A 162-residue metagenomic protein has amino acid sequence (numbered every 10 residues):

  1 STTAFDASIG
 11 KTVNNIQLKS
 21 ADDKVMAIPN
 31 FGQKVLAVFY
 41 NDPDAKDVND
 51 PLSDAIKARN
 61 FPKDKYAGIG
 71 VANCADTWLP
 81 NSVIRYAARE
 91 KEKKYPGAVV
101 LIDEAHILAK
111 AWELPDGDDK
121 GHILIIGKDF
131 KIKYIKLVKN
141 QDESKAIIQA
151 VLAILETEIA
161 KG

Functional and structural regions predicted by a protein language model:
T2-M26, D47: N-terminal "domain-start" segment that seeds a small globular fold
M26-A27, H122: Short, surface-exposed beta-strand/loop micro-motifs that present aromatic residues
A27-L52: Short active-site neighborhood of thiol/selenol oxidoreductases, capturing the structured segment around
Q33-L36, K63-G68, Y95-G97, D119-G121 (+1 more regions): Loop/turn elements at helix/coil->beta-strand transitions in domains of secreted/extracellular proteins
A45-E92, A109: Structural microenvironment flanking redox-active thiols in thiol-disulfide oxidoreductases
I69, Y86-D119: Short, internal strand/loop/helix patches that form the active-site neighborhood or redox-interaction surface
D119-G162: Thiol-/selenol-based redox modules, centered on thioredoxin-like and closely related oxidoreductase domains
